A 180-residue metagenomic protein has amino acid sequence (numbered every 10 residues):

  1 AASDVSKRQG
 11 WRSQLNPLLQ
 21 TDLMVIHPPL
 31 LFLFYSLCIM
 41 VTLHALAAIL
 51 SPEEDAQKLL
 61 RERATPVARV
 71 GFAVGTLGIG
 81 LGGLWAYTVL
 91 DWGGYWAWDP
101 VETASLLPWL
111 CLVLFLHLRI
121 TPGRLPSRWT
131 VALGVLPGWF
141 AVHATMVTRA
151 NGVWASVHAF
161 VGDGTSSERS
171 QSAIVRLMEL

Functional and structural regions predicted by a protein language model:
A1-S6: Short, small-residue-biased leader/transition segments that mark boundaries at the very start of proteins
R8-W11: Internal, non-catalytic "lid/hinge" segments that mediate substrate recognition, gating, inter-domain movement
S13-L33, G93-L107, H158-E179: Short aromatic-rich membrane-water interface segments that cap or initiate transmembrane helices in multi-pass membrane
T21, P29, Y35-L37, V41 (+2 more regions): Core mixed alpha/beta domains of very large multi-subunit molecular machines
L33, L46, L50, V74-L77: Catalytic cores of phosphodiester-bond-cleaving enzymes
F34-L37, V67-G75, A104-C111, T130-A141 (+1 more regions): Hydrophobic alpha-helical transmembrane segments of polytopic
V41-R69, L81-A97, L112-P137, V147-D163: Juxtamembrane membrane-water interface segments of multi-pass membrane proteins, especially cytoplasmic-side
G78, A144-T145: Alpha-helical transmembrane segments of multi-pass membrane proteins
